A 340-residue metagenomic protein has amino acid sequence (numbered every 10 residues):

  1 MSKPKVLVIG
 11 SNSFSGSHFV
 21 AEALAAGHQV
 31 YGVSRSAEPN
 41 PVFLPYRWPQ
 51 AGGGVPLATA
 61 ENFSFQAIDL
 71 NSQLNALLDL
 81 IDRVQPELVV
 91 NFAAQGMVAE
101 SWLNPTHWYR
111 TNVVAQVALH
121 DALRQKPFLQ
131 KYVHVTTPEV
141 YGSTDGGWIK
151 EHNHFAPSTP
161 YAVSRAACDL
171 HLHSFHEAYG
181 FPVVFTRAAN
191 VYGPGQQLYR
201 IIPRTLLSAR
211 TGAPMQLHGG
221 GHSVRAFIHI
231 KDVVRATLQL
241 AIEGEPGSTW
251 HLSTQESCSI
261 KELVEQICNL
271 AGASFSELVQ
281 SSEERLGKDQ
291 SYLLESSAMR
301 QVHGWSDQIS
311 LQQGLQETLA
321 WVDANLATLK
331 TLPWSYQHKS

Functional and structural regions predicted by a protein language model:
M1-V191, N325: N-terminal Rossmann-like NAD(P)+-binding domain of SDR-like oxidoreductases, especially those catalyzing
E22-A25, G32-V33, A209-S340: C-terminal substrate-binding subdomain of Rossmann-fold SDR/epimerase-dehydratase oxidoreductases
P41-Y46, T144-G147, Q196-Y199, L263-E265 (+1 more regions): Short aromatic-enriched loop/helix-cap "lid" or pocket-rim segments at secondary-structure transitions that line
N75, E87, A99, T106 (+7 more regions): Residues in well-ordered alpha-helical elements
L78, H120, R124, H173 (+4 more regions): Solvent-exposed, non-membrane alpha-helical residues enriched in polar/charged side chains
P105, T186, L198-Y199, G244: Active-site loop immediately N-terminal to the catalytic Tyr-X3-Lys motif of short-chain dehydrogenase/reductase
Q116-V117, A166-H173, P203-L206, V234-R235 (+1 more regions): Conserved active-site helix of classical SDR/Rossmann-fold NAD(P)-dependent CH-OH oxidoreductases
N153, P157-S164, P194, L198-I202 (+1 more regions): The catalytic Tyr-centered alpha-helix of NAD(P)H-dependent dehydrogenases
